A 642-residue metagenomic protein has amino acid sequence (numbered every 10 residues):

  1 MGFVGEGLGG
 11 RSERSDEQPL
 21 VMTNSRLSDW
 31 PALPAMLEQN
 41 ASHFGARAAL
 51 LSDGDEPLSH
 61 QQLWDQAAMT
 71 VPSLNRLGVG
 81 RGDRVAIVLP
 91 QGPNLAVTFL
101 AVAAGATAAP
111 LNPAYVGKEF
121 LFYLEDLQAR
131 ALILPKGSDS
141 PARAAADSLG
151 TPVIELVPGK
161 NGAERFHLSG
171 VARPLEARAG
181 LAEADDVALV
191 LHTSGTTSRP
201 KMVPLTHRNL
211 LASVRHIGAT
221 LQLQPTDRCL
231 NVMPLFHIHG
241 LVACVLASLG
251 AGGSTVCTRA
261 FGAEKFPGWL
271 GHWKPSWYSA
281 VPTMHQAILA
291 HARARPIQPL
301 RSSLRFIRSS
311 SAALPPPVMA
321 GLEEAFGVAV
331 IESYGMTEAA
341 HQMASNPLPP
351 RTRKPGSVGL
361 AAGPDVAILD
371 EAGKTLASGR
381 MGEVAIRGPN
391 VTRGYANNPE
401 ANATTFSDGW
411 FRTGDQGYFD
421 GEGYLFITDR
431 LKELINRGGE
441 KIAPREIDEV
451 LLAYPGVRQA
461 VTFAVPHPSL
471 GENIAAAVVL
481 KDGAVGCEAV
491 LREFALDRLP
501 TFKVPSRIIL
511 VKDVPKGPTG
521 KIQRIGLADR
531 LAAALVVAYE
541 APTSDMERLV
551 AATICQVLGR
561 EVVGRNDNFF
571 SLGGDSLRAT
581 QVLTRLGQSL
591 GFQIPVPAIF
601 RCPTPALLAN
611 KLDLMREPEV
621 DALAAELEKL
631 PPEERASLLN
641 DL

Functional and structural regions predicted by a protein language model:
P19-T23, P515-T519, R524-D567: Acidic/polar alpha-helix N-cap and adjacent early helical turns within long charge-rich amphipathic helices/linkers
S28-D29, E38, A46-G92, A96-L100 (+3 more regions): Conserved AMP-binding/adenylate-forming core of the ANL superfamily
G45-A46, K160, R173-H192, S198-R199 (+1 more regions): Conserved pre-ATP/AMP-binding loop-to-beta segment of ANL
P57-Q61, L181, A188-R215: Conserved AMP-binding A3 loop
A103, L211-R228, I238-S276, A287 (+1 more regions): Conserved AMP-binding/adenylation subdomain of ANL enzymes
Y115, Y278, G388, R393-G394 (+10 more regions): AMP-binding/adenylate-forming catalytic core of the ANL superfamily
P275-A280, L289-R353, D365-A367, A372: Gly/Ser/Thr-rich phosphate-binding loop
L360-G363, K374-T405, Y424, I442 (+1 more regions): Conserved ATP/PPi-binding loop(s) of AMP-dependent carboxylate-activating enzymes
